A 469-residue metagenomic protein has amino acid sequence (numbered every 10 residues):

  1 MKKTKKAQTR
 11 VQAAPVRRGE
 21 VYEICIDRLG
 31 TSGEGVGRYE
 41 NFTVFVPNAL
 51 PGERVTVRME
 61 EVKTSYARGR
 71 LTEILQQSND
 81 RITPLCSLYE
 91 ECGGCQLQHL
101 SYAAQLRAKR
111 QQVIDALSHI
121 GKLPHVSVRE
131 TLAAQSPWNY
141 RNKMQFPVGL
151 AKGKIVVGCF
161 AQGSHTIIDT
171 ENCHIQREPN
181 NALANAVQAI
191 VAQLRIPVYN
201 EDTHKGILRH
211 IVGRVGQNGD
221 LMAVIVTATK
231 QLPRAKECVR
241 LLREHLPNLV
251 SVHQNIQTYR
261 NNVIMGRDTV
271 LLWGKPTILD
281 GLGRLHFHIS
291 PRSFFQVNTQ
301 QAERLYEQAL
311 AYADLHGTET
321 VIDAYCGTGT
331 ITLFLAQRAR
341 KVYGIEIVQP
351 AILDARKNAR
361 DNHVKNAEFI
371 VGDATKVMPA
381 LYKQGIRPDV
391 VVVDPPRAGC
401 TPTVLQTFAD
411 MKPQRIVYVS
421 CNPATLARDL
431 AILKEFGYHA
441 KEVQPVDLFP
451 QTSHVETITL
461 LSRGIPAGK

Functional and structural regions predicted by a protein language model:
M1-P84, L88, E368, K376: Terminal RNA-binding accessory module
K2-E23, K230-K469: Rossmann-like S-adenosyl-L-methionine
G35-E40, G158-A161, A355: Short, acidic/hydrophobic/Gly-rich beta-strand patch recurrent on exposed beta strands that often constitutes part
A49, R58-V62, P147-A151, R214-N218 (+1 more regions): Short beta-strand micro-motifs enriched in acidic
T72-P84, E90-V198, L232: Extended interfacial segments that mediate partner engagement and assembly in macromolecular machines
R129-P137, E201, L208-H210, P445-L448: Short, solvent-exposed loop/turn elements at beta->coil junctions and helix N-caps that rim active or binding pockets
W138-N142, Q217-D220, S453-H454: A short, glycine/Asx- and small/polar-enriched loop/turn that sits immediately N-terminal to a beta-strand
V212-G216, L221-Q231: Carbohydrate-binding surface patches
